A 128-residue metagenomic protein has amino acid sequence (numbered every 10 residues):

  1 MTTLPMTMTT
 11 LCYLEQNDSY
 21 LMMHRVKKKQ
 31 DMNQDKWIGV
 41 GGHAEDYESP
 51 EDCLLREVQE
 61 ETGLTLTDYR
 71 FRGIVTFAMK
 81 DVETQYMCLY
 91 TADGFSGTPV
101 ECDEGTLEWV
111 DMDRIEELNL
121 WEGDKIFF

Functional and structural regions predicted by a protein language model:
M1-L21, H43: Conserved N-terminal beta-strand and adjoining loop/helix that marks the start of the Nudix/MutT-like hydrolase domain
L4, C12, K28-Q30, T98-V100: Short secondary-structure boundary/capping segments
L4, K36, V82-Y86: A generic structural micro-feature
L14-Q16, H24, T91-G94: Residue-level signal for short segments within beta-strands and strand-turn junctions of well-structured beta-sheet
Y20-E60: Conserved Nudix-box catalytic region and its N-terminal flanking loop in Nudix hydrolases and closely related
H43-T67, F77-F127: Unchanged
G73: Catalytic phosphate/metal-binding cores of nucleic-acid and nucleotide-processing enzymes, i.e., regions that mediate
